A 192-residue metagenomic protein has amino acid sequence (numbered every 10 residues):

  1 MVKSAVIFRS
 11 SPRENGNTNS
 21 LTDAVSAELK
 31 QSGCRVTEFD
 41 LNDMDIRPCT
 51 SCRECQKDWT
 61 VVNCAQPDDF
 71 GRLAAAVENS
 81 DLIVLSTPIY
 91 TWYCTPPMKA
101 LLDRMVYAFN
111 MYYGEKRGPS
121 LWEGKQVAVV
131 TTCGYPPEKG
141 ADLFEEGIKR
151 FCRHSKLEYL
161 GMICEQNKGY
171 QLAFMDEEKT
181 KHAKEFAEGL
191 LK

Functional and structural regions predicted by a protein language model:
M1-T87, T91-N110, G114, Y170-L172 (+1 more regions): N-terminal beta1-alpha1-beta2 submodule of the flavodoxin-like/Rossmannoid cofactor-binding fold
P12-R13, G134-Y135, N167: Short, glycine/serine-rich, charged loops/turns that create anion-binding and catalytic segments at active sites
V36, Y159-L160: Hydrophobic anchor at the start of a short beta-strand that flanks the dinucleotide cofactor-binding loop
Y113-E158: Short, glycine-/small-residue-rich phosphate/pyrophosphate-handling segment
G161-Q166: Beta-strand-loop-alpha "switch" segments that mediate conformational coupling across diverse proteins
